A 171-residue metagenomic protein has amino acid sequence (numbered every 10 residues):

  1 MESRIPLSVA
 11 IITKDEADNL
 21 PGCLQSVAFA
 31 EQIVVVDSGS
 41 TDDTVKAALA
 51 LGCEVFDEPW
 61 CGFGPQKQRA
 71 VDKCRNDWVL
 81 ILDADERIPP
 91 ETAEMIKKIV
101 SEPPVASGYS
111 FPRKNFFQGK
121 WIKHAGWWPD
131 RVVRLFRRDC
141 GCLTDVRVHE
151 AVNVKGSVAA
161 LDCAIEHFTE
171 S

Functional and structural regions predicted by a protein language model:
M1-S26: N-proximal low-complexity "stem/linker" segments adjacent to membrane-targeting elements
A17, S26, D37-A47, D83: A conserved acidic beta->alpha catalytic loop
F29, L51-G52, R131, V154: Short, structured coil segments at secondary-structure junctions
S40, W60-G62, E86: Alpha/beta-hydrolase active-site loop signature
V45-K73: Conserved donor nucleotide-binding strand/loop of the catalytic core
G64, Q68-V71, D77-W78, L82 (+1 more regions): Catalytic-site signature of metal-activated, phosphate-bearing donor transferases, centered on the GT-A/GT-A-like
